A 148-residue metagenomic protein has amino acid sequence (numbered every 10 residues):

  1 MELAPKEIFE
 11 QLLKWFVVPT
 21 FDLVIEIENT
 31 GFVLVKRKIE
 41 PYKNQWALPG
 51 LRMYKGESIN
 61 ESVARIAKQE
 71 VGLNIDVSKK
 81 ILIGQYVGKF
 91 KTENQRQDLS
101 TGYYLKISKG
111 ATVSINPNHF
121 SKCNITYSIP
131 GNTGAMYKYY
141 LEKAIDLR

Functional and structural regions predicted by a protein language model:
M1-D22, E28: Acidic, metal-coordinating catalytic segment for phosphate/diphosphate chemistry, firing primarily on the Nudix
M1-I8, I81, T92, Q97-L99 (+3 more regions): Small, basic N-terminal interaction modules of short regulatory proteins
F16-T20, K43, L48, R96-S100: Short connector loops at helix/strand junctions that flank enzyme active sites, especially segments positioning acidic
V17, I59, T133, Y137: Hydrophobic (often cysteine-bearing) scaffold residues that line and stabilize catalytic clefts of nucleotide/cofactor
G31-E70: Conserved Nudix-box catalytic region and its N-terminal flanking loop in Nudix hydrolases and closely related
G72-A111: Active-site segment of metal-dependent pyrophosphate-handling enzymes, primarily the Nudix hydrolase catalytic core
G102-Y104, T112-R148: NUDIX/MutT-family hydrolases
